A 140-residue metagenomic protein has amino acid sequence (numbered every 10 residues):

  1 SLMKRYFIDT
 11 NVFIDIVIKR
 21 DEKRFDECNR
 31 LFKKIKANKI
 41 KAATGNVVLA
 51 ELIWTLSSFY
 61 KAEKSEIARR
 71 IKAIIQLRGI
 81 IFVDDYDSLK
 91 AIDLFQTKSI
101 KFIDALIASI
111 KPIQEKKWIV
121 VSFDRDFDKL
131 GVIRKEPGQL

Functional and structural regions predicted by a protein language model:
S1-R5, A108-L140: Acidic, PIN/NYN-like endoribonuclease modules and their adjacent C-terminal/linker elements
S1-T44, F59-E66, L77, L140: Short, well-structured N-terminal submotif of metal-dependent ribonuclease cores
D9-N11, D104, D124: Acidic active-site catalytic centers that drive phospho-/nucleotidyl reactions and related ester hydrolyses
F13, L49, F127-D128: A generic structural signal for short hydrophobic patches within well-formed alpha-helices
T44-V48, D87: Short, conserved alpha-helical segments within structured domains
R70, G79-D84, S99, K129-L140: Conserved N-terminal glycine/acidic-rich loop preference
G79-V121: Active-site neighborhoods of divalent-metal-dependent phosphate/nucleic-acid chemistry enzymes
